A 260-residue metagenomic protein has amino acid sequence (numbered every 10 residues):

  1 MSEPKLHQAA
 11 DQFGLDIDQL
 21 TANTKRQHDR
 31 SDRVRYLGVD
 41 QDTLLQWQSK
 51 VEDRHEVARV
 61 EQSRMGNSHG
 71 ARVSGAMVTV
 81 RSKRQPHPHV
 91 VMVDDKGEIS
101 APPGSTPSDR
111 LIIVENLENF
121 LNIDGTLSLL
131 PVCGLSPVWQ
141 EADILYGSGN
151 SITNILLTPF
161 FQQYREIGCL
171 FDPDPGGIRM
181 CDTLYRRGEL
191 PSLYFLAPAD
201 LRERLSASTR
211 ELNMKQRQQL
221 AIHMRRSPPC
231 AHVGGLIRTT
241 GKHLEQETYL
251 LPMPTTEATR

Functional and structural regions predicted by a protein language model:
M1-Y164, G176, C181-R260: Nucleic-acid enzyme cleavage-core boundary/entry regions
I167-P173: Terminal interaction module
